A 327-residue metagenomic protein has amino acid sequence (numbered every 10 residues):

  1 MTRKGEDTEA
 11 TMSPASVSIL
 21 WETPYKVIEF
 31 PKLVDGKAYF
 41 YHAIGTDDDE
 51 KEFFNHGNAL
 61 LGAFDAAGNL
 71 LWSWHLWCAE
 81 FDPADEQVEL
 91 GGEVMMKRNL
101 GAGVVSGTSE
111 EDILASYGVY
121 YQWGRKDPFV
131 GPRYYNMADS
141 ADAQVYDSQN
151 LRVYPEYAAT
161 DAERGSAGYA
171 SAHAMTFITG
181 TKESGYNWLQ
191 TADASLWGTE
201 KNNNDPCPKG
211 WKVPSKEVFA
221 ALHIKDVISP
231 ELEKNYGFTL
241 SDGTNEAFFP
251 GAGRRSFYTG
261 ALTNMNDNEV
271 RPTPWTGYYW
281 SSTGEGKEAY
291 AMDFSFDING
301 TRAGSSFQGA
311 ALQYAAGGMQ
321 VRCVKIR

Functional and structural regions predicted by a protein language model:
M1-K201, A315-R327: Short, compositionally biased
L60, A102, G180-R327: C-terminal, surface-exposed recognition/capping segments
